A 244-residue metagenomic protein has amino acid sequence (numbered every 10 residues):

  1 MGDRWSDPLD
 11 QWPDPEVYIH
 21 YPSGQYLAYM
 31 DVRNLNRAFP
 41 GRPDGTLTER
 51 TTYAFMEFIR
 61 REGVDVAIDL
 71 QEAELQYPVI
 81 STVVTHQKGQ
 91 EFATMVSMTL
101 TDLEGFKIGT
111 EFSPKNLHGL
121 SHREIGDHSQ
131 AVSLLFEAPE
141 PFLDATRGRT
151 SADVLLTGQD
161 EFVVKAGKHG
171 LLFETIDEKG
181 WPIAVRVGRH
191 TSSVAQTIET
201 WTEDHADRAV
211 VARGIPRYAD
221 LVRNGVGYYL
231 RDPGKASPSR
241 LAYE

Functional and structural regions predicted by a protein language model:
M1-Q90, T94: Active-site/substrate-binding loop(s) of hydrolase catalytic cores
D10-H20, L103-N116, F142-D160, L241-E244: Hydrophobic transmembrane alpha-helix bundles
S23-G24, F106-K115, D177-V185, S237-S239: Noncatalytic linker/hinge segments flanking ATPase motor cores
F58-R61, T99, L103, T197-D204: Structured segments of extracytoplasmic/periplasmic soluble domains in secreted or envelope-associated proteins
E72-F142, R147: Active-site-proximal helix/loop segments of hydrolytic enzymes
L117-I215: Active-site-adjacent mobile loop/cap segments within catalytic or ligand-binding domains
R217-E244: Acidic, Ser/Thr-rich low-complexity intrinsically disordered segments
